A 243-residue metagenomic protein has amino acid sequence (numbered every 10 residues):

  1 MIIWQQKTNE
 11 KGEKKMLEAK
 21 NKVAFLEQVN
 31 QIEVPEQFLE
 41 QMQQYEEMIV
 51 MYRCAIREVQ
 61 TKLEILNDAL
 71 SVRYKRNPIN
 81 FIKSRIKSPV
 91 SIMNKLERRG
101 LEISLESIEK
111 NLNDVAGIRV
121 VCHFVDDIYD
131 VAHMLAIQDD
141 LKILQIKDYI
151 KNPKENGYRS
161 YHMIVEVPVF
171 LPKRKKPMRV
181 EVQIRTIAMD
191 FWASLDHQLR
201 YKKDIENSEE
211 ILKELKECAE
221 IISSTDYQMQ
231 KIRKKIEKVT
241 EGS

Functional and structural regions predicted by a protein language model:
M1-K15: Short, Lys/Arg-enriched N-terminal segments with co-localized hydrophobic residues within the first ~10-30 amino acids
L17-I56, K62-A69, E181-S243: An acidic, glycine-/histidine-flanked metal-binding catalytic module
A24, I49-M51, P78-I82, I108-E109 (+1 more regions): Glycine-rich, low-complexity intrinsically disordered segments
Q43-E46, V50, L112, V121-D126: Amphipathic alpha-helical interface elements
M48, Y52, I56, P89 (+2 more regions): Generic alpha-helical secondary structure
Y74-A116: A glycine-rich, hydrophobic loop/mini-helix early in the fold
E109, C122-M229: Long beta-strand-rich cores associated with HINT superfamily self-processing modules
